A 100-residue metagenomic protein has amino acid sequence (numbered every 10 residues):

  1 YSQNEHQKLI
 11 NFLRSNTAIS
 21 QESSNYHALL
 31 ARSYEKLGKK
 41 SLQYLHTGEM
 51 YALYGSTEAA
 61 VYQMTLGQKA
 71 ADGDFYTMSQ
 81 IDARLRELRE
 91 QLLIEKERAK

Functional and structural regions predicted by a protein language model:
S2-Q3, K36-H46, R86-K100: Alpha-helical linker/edge segments of TPR/alpha-solenoid repeat scaffolds and analogous pre-/post-domain helices
L53-K100: Terminal, low-structured helical/coil segments at or just beyond the last alpha-helical repeat
